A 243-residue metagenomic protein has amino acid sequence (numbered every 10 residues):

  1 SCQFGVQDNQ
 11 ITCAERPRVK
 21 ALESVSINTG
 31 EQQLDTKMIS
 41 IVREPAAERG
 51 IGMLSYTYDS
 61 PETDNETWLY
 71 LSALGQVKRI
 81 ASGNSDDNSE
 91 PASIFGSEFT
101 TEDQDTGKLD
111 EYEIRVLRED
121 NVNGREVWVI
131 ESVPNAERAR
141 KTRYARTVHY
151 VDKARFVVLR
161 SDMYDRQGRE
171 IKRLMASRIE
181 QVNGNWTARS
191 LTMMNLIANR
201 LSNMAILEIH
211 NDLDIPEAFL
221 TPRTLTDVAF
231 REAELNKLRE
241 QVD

Functional and structural regions predicted by a protein language model:
S1-S72: N-terminal mature ectodomain segment of secretory-pathway/periplasmic proteins
C2-Q10, F99, D105-L109, N135: Mature-chain termini and adjacent capping regions
Q3, E113-R115, T192: Ser/Thr- (and often Asn-) enriched beta-sheet segments in non-cytosolic proteins
P17, N28-L34, V77-S85, R140 (+1 more regions): Short, charge-rich amphipathic segments
V19-G30, E113-N121, S177-I179: Short amphipathic beta-strand and strand-loop transition segments with alternating hydrophobic
D35, L109-E111, R125-V127: Sequence-level motif detector for i,i+2 pairs with an aromatic at +2
R43, L54, N65-Y70, Q76-D105 (+1 more regions): Gly/Pro-enriched, hydrophobic low-complexity segments that function as extracytoplasmic propeptides/linkers
P216-D243: Gram-negative outer-membrane assembly/targeting C-terminal domains
